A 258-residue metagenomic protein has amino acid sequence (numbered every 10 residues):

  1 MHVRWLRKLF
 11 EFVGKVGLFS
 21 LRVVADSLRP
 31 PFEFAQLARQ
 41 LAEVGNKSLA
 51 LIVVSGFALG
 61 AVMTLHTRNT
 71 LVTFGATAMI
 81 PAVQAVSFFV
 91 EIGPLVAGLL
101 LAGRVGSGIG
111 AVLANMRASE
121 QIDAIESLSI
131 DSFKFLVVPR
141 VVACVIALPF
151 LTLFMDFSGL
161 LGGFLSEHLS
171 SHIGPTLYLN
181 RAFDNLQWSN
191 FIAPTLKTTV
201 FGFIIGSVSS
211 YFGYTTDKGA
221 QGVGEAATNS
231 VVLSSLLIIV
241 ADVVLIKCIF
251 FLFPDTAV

Functional and structural regions predicted by a protein language model:
M1-A35, F212-D217: Short, membrane-interfacial amphipathic segments enriched in basic
L28-V54, V232-S235: Membrane-interface helix starts
E43, L51, S55, T77-I109 (+3 more regions): Loop-to-helix entry region at the N-terminal start of transmembrane alpha-helices in multi-pass membrane transporters
L51-H66, V244: Hydrophobic alpha-helical transmembrane segments of multi-pass membrane transport/permease proteins
H66-V90, F157-T199, S207-A227, I249-V258: Membrane-interfacial helix-loop-helix connectors in multipass membrane proteins
L113-V138, A220-V223: Short cytoplasmic-facing helical segments at TM-TM junctions of multi-pass membrane proteins
D131-T152, A226, S230: Start (N-cap) of specific transmembrane helices in multi-pass transporter permeases
K134-V141, V231-F253: Hydrophobic alpha-helical transmembrane segments of integral membrane proteins
